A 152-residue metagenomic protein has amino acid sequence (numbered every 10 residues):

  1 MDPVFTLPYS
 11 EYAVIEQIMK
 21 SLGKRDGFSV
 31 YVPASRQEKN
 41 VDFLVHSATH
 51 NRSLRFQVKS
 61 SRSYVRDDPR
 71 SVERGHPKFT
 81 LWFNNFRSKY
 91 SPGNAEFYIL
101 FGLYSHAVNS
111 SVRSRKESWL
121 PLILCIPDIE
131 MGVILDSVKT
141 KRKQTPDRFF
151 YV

Functional and structural regions predicted by a protein language model:
M1-K39, L44-V152: Mixed-charge (Asp/Glu-Lys/Arg
